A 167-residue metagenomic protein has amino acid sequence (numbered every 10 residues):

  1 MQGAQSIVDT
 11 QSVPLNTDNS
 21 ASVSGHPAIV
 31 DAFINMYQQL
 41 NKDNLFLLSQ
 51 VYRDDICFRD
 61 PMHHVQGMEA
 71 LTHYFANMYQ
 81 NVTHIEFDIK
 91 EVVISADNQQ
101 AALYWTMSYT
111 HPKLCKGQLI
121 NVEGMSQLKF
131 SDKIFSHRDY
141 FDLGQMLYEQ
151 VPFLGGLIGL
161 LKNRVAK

Functional and structural regions predicted by a protein language model:
M1-F46, Q50: Short, low-complexity N-terminal intrinsically disordered segments enriched in polar/charged residues
Q2-D18, Q80-E86, V93-K167: A beta-strand edge to alpha-helix "cap/lid" segment located at domain peripheries
G25-A28, A70, I120: Soluble or luminal CAZymes and related metallo-dependent hydrolases
I29-A32, N44, L71, K133 (+1 more regions): Alpha-helical structural motif
F33-L40, L48, P61-Q66, S136-Y140: Short, exposed beta-strand "edge-strand" segments with a Pro/Gly-rich flavor and a Y/T-containing core
N35, C57-F58, P112: General structural signal for alpha-helix termini and helix-helix connectors
L45-S49, R53-A101: A solvent-exposed, acidic/Ser-Thr-rich amphipathic alpha-helical stretch
